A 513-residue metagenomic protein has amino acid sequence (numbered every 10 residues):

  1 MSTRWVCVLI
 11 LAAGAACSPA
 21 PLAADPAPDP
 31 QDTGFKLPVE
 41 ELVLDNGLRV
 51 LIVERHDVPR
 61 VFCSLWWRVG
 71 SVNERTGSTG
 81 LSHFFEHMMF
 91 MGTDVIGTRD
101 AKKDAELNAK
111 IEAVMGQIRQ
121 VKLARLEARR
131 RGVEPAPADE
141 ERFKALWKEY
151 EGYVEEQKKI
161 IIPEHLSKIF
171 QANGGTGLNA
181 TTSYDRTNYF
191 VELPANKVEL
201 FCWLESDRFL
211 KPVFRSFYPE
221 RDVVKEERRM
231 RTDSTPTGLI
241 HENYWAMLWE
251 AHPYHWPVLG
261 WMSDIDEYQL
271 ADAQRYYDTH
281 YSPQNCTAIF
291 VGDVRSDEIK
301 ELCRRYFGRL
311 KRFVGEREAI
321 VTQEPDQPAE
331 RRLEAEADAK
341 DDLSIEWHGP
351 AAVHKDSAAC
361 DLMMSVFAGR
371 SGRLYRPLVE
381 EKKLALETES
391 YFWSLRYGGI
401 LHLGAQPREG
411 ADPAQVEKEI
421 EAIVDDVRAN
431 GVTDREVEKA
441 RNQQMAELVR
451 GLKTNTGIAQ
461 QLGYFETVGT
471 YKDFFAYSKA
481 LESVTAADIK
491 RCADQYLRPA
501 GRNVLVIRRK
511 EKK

Functional and structural regions predicted by a protein language model:
M1-W5: Positively charged n-region of N-terminal signal peptides that target proteins for export
V6-S18: Bacterial N-terminal signal peptides
C17-P26: Signal peptide processing junction and immediate N-terminal pro/mature segment of secreted/exported proteins
D25-A27, R208, P212-S216, R229-D233 (+6 more regions): An aromatic/glycine/proline-enriched structural segment found at the starts of mature extracellular/organellar domains
P28-G70: Mature N-terminal segment immediately following signal peptide/propeptide cleavage in secreted/periplasmic
V53, V58-E74, G80-S82, G97-D207 (+6 more regions): M16 family metallopeptidases and their MPP-like homologs
H87-G97: Catalytic Zn2+-binding segment of zinc metalloproteases
